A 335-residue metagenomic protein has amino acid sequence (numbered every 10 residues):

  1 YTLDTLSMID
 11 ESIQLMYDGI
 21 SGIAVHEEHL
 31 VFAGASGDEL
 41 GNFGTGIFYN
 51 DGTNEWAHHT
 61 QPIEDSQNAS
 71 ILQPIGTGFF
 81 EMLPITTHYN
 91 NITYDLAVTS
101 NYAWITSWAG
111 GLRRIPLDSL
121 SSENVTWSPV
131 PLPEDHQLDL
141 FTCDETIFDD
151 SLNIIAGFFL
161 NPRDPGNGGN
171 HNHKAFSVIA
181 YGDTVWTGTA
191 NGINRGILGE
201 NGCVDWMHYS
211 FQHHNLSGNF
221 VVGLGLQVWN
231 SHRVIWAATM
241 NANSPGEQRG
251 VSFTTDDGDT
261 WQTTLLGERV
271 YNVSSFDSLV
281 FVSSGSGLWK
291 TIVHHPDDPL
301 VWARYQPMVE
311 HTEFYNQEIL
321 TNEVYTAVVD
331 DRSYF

Functional and structural regions predicted by a protein language model:
T2-Q14, A57-T87, V125-G169, W206-G218 (+1 more regions): Surface-exposed loop and turn segments in beta-propeller and other repeat-based domains that flank or scaffold
T5, E39, S66, S119 (+7 more regions): Coil residues (strongly favoring Ser/Thr
M16-G19, F43, Y89-I92, N172-K174 (+7 more regions): Beta-rich catalytic cores
I23, L96, F176-V178, L224 (+2 more regions): Hydrophobic core register within WD40 beta-propeller blades
L30-A33, Y102-I105, T184-T187, N194 (+4 more regions): Conserved beta-propeller blade signature
S36-G41, G110-R113, G192-N194, M240-G246 (+1 more regions): Short glycine/acidic-enriched loop and turn motifs that connect beta-strands
Y49-G52, R114-I115, G196, T254-T255 (+1 more regions): Conserved Ser/Thr-centered positions that define the repeating blades of beta-propeller domains
T263-N272, Q306-V328: Conserved blade-ending motifs and adjacent loop-strand segments that build the rim/top face of beta-propeller domains
